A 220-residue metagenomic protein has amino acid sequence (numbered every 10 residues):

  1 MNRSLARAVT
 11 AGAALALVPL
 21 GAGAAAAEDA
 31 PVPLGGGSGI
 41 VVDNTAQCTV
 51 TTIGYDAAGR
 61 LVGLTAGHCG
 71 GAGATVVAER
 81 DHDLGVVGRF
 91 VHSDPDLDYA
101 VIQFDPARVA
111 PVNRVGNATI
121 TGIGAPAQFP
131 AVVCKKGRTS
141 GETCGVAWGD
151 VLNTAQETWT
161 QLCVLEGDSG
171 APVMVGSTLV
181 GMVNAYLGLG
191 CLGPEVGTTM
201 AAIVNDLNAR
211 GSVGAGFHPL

Functional and structural regions predicted by a protein language model:
M1-A27: Secretory targeting and sorting signals
A6-V9, A16, A58, V91 (+2 more regions): Generic structural signal for short, flexible, solvent-exposed coil/loop and linker residues
T10, P19-G21, P33-G37, D83-V86 (+2 more regions): Intrinsically disordered, low-complexity segments enriched in small/polar residues
L15, G21, G124, A131 (+2 more regions): N-terminal hydrophobic or amphipathic segments with adjacent small-residue motifs that include Sec signal peptides
P31-T51, G63, A110-G116, T139-L220: Active-site region of chymotrypsin-like
V42-V151, M174-G176: Serine endopeptidase catalytic core focused on the charge-relay Asp
